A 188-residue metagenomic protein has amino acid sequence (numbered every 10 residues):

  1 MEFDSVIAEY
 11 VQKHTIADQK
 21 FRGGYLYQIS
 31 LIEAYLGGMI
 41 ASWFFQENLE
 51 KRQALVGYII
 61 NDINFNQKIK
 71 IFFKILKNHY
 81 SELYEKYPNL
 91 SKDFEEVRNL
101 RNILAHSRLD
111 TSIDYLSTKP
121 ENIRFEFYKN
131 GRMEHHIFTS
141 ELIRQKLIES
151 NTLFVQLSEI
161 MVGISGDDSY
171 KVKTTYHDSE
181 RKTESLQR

Functional and structural regions predicted by a protein language model:
M1-K74, N89-N99, I103-Y115, R144-K173: Amphipathic alpha-helical interface elements
K13-A17, E82, H135: Short amphipathic alpha-helical segments at helix-loop
N78-S81, F138-T139: Charged, low-complexity surface segments at secondary-structure and domain boundaries
Y80-P88: Short acidic (Asp/Glu) patches
T118-E134: Short secondary-structure subsegments characteristic of cysteine-rich extracellular domains
E134-L142: Individual transmembrane alpha-helices with interfacial aromatic-anchor signatures
S179-R188: Short acidic DE-rich linear segments
